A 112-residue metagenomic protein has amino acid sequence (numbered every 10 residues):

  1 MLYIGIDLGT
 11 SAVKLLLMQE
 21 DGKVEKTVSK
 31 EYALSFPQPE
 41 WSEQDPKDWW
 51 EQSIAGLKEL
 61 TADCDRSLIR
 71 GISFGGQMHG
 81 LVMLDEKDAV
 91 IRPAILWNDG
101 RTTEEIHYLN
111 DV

Functional and structural regions predicted by a protein language model:
M1-R92: N-terminal glycine/serine-rich phosphate-binding loop of ATP-dependent small-molecule kinases, especially carbohydrate
I95: Glycine- and other small-residue-rich loops at beta-strand/loop junctions that grip anionic moieties
N98-V112: Glycine-rich phosphate-binding loop plus the immediately following alpha-helix
